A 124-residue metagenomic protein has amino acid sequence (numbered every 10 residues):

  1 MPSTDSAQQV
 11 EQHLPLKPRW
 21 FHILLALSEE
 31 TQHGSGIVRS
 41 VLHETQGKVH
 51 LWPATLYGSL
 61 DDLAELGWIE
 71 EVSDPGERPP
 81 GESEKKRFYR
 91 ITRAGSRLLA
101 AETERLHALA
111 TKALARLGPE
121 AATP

Functional and structural regions predicted by a protein language model:
M1-Q12: Short, Lys/Arg-enriched N-terminal segment that forms or immediately precedes the first helix of a structured domain
P2-S3, A94-P124: Amphipathic alpha-helical dimerization/coiled-coil segments that flank or bridge DNA-binding/regulatory modules
E11-T55: N-terminal helix-turn-helix DNA-binding core of bacterial DNA-binding proteins
L56-L66: Basic amphipathic alpha-helical segments that dock to polyanions
A64-E82, R90: Beta-hairpin "wing" of winged helix-turn-helix
K86: Conserved catalytic core of two-component sensor histidine kinases, primarily the HATPase_c ATP-binding
